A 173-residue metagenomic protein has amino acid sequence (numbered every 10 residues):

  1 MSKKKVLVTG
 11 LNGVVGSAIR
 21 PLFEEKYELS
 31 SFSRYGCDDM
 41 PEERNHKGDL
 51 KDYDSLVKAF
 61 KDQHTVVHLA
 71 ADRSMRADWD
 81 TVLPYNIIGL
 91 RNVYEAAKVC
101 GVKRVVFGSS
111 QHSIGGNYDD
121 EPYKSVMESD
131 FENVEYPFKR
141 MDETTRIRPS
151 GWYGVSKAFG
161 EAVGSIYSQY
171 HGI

Functional and structural regions predicted by a protein language model:
K4-K26: N-terminal Rossmann NAD(P)H-binding glycine-rich loop of SDR-like oxidoreductase domains
T9, F32, L69-A70, V105-Q111: SDR active-site strand-loop-helix element
Y27-D38: Conserved glycine-rich Rossmann-like NAD(P)H-binding loop of the short-chain dehydrogenase/reductase
C37-D38, K47-Y85, A96: NAD(P)H-binding glycine-rich loop region in Rossmannoid oxidoreductase-like domains and their noncatalytic homologs
D80, P84-R91, V99, K103 (+1 more regions): Conserved internal alpha-helix in NAD(P)-dependent oxidoreductase domains
N92-S150: Conserved Rossmann-fold NAD(P)-dependent oxidoreductase catalytic core, especially the SDR/UDP-sugar
S109, E161-I173: Conserved beta-loop-beta element that borders a ligand/cofactor-binding pocket
W152-F159: Active-site helix of classical SDR
